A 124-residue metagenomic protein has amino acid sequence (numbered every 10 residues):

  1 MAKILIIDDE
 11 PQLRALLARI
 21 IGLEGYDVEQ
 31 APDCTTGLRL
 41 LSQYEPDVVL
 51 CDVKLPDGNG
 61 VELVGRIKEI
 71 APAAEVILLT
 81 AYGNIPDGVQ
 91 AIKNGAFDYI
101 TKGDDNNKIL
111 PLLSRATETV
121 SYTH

Functional and structural regions predicted by a protein language model:
D8, D52, T80: Active-site residues of response regulator receiver
P11-E29: Two-component/phosphorelay signaling modules centered on CheY-like receiver
R14, P56, N84: The feature encodes the CheY-like receiver
G25-C34, L40: Short hydrophobic/Thr-rich beta-strand motif most characteristic of the beta2 strand and flanking loop of CheY-like
D33-T36, N59-E62: Acidic catalytic/metal-coordinating carboxylates
Y44-L50, L55, I77: Active-site beta3 strand of CheY-like receiver
T123-H124: Conserved small/polar residues in nucleotide/adenosyl-binding loops
